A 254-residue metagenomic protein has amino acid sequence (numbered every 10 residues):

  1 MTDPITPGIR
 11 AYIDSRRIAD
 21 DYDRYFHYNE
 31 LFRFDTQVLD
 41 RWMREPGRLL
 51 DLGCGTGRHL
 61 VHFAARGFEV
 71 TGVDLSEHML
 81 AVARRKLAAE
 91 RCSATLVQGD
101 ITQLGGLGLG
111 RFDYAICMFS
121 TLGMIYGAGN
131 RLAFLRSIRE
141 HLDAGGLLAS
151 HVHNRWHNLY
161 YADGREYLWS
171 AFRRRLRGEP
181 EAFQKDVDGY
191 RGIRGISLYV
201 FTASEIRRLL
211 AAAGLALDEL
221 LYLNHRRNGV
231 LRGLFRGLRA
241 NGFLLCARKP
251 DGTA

Functional and structural regions predicted by a protein language model:
M1-E45, R58, H62: Conserved class I S-adenosyl-L-methionine
P46-G53: Conserved class I S-adenosyl-L-methionine
R58-Q103: Class I SAM-dependent methyltransferase SAM/SAH-binding core
G106-Y114: A short acidic, Gly/Pro-enriched loop at the edge of an enzyme's catalytic core that lines a small-molecule cofactor
Y114-G129: A short SAM/SAH-binding and catalytic strip from SAM-dependent methyltransferases
L132-A144: A short glycine-rich, Lys/Arg-flanked "PGG" loop and its adjoining helix->strand segment in the class I
A149-L209, E219-R226: SAM-dependent methyltransferase
R232-A254: Core SAM-dependent methyltransferase catalytic element
